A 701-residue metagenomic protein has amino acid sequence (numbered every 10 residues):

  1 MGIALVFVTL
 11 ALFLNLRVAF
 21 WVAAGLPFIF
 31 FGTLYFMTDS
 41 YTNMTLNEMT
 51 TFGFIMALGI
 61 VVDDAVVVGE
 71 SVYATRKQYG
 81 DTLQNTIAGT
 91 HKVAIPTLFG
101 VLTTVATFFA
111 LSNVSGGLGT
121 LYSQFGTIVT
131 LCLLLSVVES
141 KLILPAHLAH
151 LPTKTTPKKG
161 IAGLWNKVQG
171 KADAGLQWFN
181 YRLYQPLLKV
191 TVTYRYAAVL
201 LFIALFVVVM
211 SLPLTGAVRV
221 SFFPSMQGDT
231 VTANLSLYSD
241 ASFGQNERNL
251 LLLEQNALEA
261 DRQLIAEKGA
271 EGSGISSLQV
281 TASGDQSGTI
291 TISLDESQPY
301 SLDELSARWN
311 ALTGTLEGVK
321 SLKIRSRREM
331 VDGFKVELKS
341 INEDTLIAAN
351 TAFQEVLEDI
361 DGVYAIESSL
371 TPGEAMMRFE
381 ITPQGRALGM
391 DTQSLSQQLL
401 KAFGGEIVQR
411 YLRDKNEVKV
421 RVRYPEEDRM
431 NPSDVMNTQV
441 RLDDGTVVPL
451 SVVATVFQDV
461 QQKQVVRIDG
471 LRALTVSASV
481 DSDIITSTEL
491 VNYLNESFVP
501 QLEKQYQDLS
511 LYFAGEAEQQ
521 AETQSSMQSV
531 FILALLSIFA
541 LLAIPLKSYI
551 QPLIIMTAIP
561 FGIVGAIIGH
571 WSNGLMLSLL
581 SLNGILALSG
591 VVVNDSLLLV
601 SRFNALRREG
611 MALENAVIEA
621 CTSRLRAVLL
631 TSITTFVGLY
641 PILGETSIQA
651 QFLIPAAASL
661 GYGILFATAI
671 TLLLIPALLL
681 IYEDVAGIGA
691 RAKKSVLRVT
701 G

Functional and structural regions predicted by a protein language model:
M1, G69, I347, Q354-A534 (+2 more regions): Extracytoplasmic/periplasmic membrane-proximal domains and adjacent transmembrane bundles of envelope biogenesis
A4, V8-L12, L16-Y73, A540-S623 (+4 more regions): Hydrophobic transmembrane alpha-helices and their membrane-interface caps in long multi-pass transport proteins
D39, N47, L58-V72, A94-N113 (+7 more regions): Transmembrane alpha-helices and their membrane-interface boundaries in multi-pass membrane transporters and channels
D39-T45, S112-T120, A198, I203-A241 (+1 more regions): Transmembrane helices with small-residue packing motifs
G69, A74-L102, Y181, Q524 (+1 more regions): Helix-loop junctions and hydrophobic alpha-helical segments within the transmembrane domains of large membrane
V93, A162-S221, T622, T700-G701: Signature of alpha-helical transmembrane segments and their immediate interfacial
V220-T291, E343-M376: Extracytoplasmic/periplasmic
Q245-E329, R386-G405: Solvent-exposed, membrane-proximal periplasmic/extracellular interface segments of envelope transport and secretion
